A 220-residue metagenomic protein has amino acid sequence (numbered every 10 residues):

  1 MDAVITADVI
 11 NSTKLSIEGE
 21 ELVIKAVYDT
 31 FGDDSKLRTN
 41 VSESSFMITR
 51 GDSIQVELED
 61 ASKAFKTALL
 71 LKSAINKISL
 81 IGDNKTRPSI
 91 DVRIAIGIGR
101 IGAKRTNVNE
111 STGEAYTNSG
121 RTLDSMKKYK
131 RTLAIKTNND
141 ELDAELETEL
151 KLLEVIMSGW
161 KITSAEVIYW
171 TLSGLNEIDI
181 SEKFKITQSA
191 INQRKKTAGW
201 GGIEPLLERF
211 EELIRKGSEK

Functional and structural regions predicted by a protein language model:
M1-E114, N118-G120, D124: DNA-contacting interfaces and partner/effector-binding or oligomerization modules in DNA-centric proteins
R105-E110, M126-T148: Flexible, glycine/charge-rich interdomain/linker segments that couple and regulate nucleotide signaling catalytic cores
M157-S164: Short helix-coil-helix linker/hinge
S158, Q188, W200: Regulatory/sensor and coupling segments of signal-transduction and defense proteins
S164-T171: Short alpha-helical "packing" element that flanks the helix-turn-helix/winged-helix DNA-binding module
N176-F184, I191: Short alpha-helical "recognition helix" segments of helix-turn-helix
K195, G202: DNA major-groove recognition helix of helix-turn-helix
L207-E219: Short, basic, alpha-helical segments at the C-terminal edge of helix-turn-helix-like DNA-binding modules
